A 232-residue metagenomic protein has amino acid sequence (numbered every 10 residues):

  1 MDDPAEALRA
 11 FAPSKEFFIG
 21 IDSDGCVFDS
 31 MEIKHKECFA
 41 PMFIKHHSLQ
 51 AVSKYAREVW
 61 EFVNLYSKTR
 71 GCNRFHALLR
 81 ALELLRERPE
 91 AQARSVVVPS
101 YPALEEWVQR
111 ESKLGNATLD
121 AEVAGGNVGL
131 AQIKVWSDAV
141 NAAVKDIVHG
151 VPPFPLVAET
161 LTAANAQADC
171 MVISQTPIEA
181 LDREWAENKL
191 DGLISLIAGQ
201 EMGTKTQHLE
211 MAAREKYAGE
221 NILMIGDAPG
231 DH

Functional and structural regions predicted by a protein language model:
M1-I21, E58, S67, E87-R88 (+3 more regions): Non-catalytic pre-domain segments flanking phosphatase-related domains
P4-W60, H76: Active-site neighborhood of HAD-like aspartate-dependent phosphohydrolases
F39, A139, V157-W185, I197-Q200: Substrate-recognition element of Asp-dependent hydrolases with the DxDx(T/V) motif
P41, L49-A51, F62-E105, R214: Active-site phosphate-binding/coordination module
R86-V140: Extended, charge-rich helix/loop segments that form flexible, surface "patches" used to engage negatively charged
D120-K134, N141-V172, Q207: Short, acidic loop-to-helix structural element flanking the phosphoryl-transfer center in phosphate-processing enzymes
V135-G150, K189-E201: Glycine-rich phosphate-binding "P-loop"
T206-H232: Conserved Lys-Pro-Asp/Glu-containing loop-to-beta segment of HAD-superfamily phosphomonoesterases, centered on
